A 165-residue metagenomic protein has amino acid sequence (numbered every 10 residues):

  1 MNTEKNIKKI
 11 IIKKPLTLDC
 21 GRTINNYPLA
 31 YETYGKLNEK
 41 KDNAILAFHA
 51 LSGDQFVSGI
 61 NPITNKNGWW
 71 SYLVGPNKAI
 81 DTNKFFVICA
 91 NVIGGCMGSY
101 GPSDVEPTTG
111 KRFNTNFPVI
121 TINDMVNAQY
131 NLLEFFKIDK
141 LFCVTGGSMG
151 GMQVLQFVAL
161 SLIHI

Functional and structural regions predicted by a protein language model:
M1-A44: Catalytic-loop region of hydrolases
E32, K36-L37, K41-E106: N-terminal cap/lid subdomain of alpha/beta-hydrolase-fold enzymes
Y72, V92, A128-F135, Q156: Residue-level signal for well-ordered alpha-helical scaffold segments within enzymatic catalytic domains
P102-N116: Short acidic, low-complexity segments enriched in Ser/Thr/Gly/Pro
R112, N123-F142: Conserved acidic catalytic loop of the alpha/beta-hydrolase fold
G146, G150: Gly/Ala-rich beta-loop-alpha elbow adjacent to hydrolase catalytic centers
G151-L160: Short glycine-enriched nucleophile-adjacent loop and the immediately C-terminal alpha-helix near the catalytic center
I163-I165: Conserved small/polar residues in nucleotide/adenosyl-binding loops
